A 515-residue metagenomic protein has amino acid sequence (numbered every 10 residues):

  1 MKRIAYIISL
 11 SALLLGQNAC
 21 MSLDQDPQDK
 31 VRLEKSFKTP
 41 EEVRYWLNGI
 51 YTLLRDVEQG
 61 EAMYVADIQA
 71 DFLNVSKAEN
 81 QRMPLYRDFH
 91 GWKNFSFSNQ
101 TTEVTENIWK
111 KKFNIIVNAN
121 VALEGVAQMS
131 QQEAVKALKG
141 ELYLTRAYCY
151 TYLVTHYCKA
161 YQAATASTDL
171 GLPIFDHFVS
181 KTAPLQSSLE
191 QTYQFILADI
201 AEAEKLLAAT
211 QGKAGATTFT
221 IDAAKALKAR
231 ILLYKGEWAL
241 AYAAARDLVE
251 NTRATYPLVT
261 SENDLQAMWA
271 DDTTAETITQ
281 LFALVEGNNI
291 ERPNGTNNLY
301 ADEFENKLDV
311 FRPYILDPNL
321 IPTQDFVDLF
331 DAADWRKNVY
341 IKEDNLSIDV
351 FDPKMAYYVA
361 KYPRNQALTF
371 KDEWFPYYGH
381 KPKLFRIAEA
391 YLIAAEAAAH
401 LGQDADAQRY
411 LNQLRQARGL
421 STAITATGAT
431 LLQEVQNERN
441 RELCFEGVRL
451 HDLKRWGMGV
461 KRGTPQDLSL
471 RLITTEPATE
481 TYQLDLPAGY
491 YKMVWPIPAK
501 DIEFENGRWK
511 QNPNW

Functional and structural regions predicted by a protein language model:
M1-D29: Bacterial Sec-dependent N-terminal signal peptides
C20-A70, A245, D317-N319, F326 (+4 more regions): Membrane-proximal, proline-rich intrinsically disordered regions
L33-E34, E61-N80, T155-T168, A209-N298 (+1 more regions): Short, surface-exposed recognition loops and adjoining beta-strand edges that mediate ligand/DNA contacts, enriched
P84-Y157, S187, K205-L207, G212 (+2 more regions): Conserved, well-structured interaction surfaces
L240-K383, I387, E442, W456-G457 (+4 more regions): Hydrophobic-face positions in mid-chain alpha helices that act as interaction patches
